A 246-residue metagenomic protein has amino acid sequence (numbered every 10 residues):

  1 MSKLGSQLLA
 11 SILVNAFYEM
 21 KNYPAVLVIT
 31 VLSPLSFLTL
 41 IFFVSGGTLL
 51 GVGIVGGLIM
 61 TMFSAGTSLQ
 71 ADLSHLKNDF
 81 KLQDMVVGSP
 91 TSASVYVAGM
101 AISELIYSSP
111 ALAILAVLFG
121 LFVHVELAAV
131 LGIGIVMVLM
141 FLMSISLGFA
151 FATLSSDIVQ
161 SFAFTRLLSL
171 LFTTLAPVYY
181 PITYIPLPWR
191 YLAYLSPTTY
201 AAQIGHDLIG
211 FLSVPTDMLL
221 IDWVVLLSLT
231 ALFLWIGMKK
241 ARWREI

Functional and structural regions predicted by a protein language model:
M1-L32: Aromatic- and glycine-rich beta-strand/loop motifs that create alpha-glucan
S2, F43-L76, I135-T153, D207 (+1 more regions): Hydrophobic alpha-helical transmembrane segments of membrane proteins
K21-G66, L170-L171, L227-A231: Hydrophobic alpha-helical transmembrane segments of multi-pass membrane transport/permease proteins
N22, V26-L38, S64, S68 (+3 more regions): Hydrophobic alpha-helical transmembrane segments in multi-pass membrane proteins
I41-S45, L154-T199: Transmembrane helix segments
G51-G120: Hydrophobic alpha-helical transmembrane segments of multi-pass membrane transport proteins
A93, A98-R166, P215-L227, A231-W235: Alpha-helical transmembrane segments and their short interhelical loops
A176-L232: Membrane-interfacial helix-loop-helix junctions in multi-pass membrane proteins
